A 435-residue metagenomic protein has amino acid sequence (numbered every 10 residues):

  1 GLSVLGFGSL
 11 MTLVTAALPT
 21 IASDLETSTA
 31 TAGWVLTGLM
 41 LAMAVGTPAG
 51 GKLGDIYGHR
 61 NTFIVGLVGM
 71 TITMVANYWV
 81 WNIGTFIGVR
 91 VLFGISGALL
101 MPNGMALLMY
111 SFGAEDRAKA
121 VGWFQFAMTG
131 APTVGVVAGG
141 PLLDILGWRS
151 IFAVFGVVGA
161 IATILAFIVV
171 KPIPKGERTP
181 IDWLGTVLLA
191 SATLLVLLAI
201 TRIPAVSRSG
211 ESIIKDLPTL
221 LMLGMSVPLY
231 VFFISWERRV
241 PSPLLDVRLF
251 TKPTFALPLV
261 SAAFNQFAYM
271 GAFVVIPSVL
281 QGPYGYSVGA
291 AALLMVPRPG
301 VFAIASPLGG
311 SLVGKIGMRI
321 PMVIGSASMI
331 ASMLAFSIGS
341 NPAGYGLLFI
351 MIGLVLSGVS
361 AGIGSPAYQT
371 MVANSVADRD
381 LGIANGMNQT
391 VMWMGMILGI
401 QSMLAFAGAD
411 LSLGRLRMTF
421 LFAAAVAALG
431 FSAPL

Functional and structural regions predicted by a protein language model:
G1-L18, L25-L39, A44, I72-T73 (+5 more regions): 12-transmembrane solute porter fold
T15, P102, W123, M128-G140 (+4 more regions): Glycine/proline-centered helix-kink
T15, P19, T73-N77, A131-D144 (+4 more regions): Membrane-embedded alpha-helical segments in integral membrane proteins
A16, N103, I164-I168, L195-L198 (+4 more regions): Transmembrane alpha-helix boundary/anchor motif
T47-L184, D378: Helix-loop-helix hairpins in multi-pass membrane proteins, especially solute transporters
S96, I200-I203, V376, F406: Hydrophobic aliphatic residues
L99, S191-L194, G271, A361-I363: Residue-level signal for the membrane-embedded core of alpha-helical transmembrane segments, especially mid-helix
D144-V260, A423-A424: Hydrophobic transmembrane-helix bundles of small-molecule transporters
